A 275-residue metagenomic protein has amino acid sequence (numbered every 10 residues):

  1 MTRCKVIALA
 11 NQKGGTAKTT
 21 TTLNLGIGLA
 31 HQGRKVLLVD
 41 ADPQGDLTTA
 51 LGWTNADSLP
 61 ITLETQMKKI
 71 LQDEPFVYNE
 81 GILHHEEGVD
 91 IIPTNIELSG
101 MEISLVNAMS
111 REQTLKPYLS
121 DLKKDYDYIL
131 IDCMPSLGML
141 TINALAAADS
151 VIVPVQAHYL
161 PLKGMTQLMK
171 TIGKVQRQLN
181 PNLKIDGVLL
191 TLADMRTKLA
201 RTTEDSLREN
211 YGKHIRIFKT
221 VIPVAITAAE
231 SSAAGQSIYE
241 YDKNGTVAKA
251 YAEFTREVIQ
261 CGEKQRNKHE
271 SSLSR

Functional and structural regions predicted by a protein language model:
M1-R275: P-loop NTP-binding core
